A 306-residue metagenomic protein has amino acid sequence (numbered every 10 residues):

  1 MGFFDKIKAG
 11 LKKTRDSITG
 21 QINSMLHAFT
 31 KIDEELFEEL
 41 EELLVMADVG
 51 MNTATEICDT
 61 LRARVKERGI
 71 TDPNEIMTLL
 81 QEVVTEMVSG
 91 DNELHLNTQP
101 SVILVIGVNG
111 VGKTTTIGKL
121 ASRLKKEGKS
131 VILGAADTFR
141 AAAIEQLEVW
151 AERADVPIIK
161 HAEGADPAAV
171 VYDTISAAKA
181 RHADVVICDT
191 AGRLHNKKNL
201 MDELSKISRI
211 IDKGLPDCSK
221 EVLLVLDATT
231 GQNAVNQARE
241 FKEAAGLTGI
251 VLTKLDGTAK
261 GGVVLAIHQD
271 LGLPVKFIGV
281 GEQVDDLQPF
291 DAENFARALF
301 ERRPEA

Functional and structural regions predicted by a protein language model:
M1-K8: Compositionally biased, charge-rich terminal segments
G2, E305-A306: Short acidic DE-rich linear segments
K13, S17-A136, A143-C188: Primarily NTPase-proximal linker/entry elements flanking Walker-type ATP/GTP-binding cores
D16, P304-E305: Terminal, Lys/Arg-rich, intrinsically disordered segments and adjacent short helical elements of membrane-protein
M51-T53, R140, D256, V284: Short hydrophobic/aromatic residue motifs in ordered secondary structure
I106-G107, D189, V225, G279: Short beta-strand segments
Q146, E163-R181, H195-P304: Conserved catalytic-core segment of NTP-binding enzymes
A191-R193: Short glycine-rich anion-binding loops that position phosphate/pyrophosphate groups of nucleotides and phosphorylated
